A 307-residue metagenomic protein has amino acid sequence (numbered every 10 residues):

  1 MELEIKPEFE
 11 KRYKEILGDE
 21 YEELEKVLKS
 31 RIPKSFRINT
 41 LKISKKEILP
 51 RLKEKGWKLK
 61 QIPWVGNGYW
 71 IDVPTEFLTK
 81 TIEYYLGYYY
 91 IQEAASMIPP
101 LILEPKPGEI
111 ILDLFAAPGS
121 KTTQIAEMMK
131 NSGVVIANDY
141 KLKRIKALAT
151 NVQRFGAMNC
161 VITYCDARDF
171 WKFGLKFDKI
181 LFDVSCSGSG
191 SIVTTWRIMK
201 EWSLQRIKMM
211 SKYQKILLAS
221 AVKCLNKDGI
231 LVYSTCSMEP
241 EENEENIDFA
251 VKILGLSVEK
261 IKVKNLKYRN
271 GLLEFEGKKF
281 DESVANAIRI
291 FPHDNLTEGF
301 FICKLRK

Functional and structural regions predicted by a protein language model:
M1-K307: S-adenosylmethionine
